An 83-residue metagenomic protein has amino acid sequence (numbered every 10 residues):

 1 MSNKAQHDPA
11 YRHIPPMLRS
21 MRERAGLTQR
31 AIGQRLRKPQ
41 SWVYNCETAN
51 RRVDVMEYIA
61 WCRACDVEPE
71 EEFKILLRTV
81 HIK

Functional and structural regions predicted by a protein language model:
S2-N3, P9, R63, E71-K83: Short, charged recognition helix plus adjacent turn of helix-turn-helix-like nucleic-acid-binding domains
S2-R24: A short, Lys/Arg-rich alpha-helix, primarily the initiator
P16-R35, A60: Short basic helix-loop element that most often maps to the first helix and adjoining turn of HTH DNA-binding modules
T28, P39-W42, E68: Short coil turns linking two alpha-helices in DNA-binding domains
Q29, E47, E57: Acidic-residue sensor for enzyme active/binding pockets
R37-V53: Recognition helix of helix-turn-helix/homeodomain-like DNA-binding domains that insert into the DNA major groove
D54-E72: DNA major-groove recognition helix of helix-turn-helix/homeodomain DNA-binding modules
